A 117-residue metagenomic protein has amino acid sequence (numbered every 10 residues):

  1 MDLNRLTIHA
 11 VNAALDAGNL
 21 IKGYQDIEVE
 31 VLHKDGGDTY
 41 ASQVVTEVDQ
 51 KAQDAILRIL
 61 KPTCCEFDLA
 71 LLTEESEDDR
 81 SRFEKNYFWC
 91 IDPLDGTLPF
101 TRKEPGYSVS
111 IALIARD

Functional and structural regions predicted by a protein language model:
M1-L94: N-terminal subdomain of lithium-sensitive/metallo-dependent phosphomonoesterases centered on the IMPase/IPPase/PAP
F83-D117: DPxDG-like acidic metal-binding loop motif
